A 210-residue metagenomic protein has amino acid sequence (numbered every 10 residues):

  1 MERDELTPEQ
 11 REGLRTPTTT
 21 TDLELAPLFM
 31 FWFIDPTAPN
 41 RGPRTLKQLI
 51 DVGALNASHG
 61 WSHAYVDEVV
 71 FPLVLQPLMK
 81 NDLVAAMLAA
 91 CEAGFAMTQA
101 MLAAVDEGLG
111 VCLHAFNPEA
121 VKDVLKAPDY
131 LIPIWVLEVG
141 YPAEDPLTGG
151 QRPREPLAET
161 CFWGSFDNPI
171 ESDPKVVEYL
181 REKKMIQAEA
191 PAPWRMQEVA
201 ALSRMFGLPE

Functional and structural regions predicted by a protein language model:
M1-E210: Acidic, surface-exposed loops and disordered segments
